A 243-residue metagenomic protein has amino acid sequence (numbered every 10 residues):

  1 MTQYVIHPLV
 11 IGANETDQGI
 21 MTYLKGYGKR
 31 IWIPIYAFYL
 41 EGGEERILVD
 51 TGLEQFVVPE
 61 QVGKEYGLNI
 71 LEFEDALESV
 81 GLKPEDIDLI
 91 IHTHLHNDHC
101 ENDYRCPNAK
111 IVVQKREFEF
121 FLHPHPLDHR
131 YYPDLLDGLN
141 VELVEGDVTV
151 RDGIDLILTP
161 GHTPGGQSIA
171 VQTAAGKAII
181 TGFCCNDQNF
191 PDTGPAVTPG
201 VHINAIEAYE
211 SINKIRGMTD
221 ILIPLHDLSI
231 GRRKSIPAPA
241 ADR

Functional and structural regions predicted by a protein language model:
M1-I6, E41-R46, V148-D155, Q172-A178: Beta-strand-turn-beta hairpins that frame and shape the catalytic cleft of phosphate-ester-processing enzymes
M1-R30, V148, I169, P237-R243: Basic, amphipathic N-terminal segments that precede the first structured/catalytic domain
A13-D75, S168-C184: Conserved beta-strand hairpin/beta-sheet module of binuclear metal-dependent hydrolase folds, prominently
V49, T93, V113-Q114, G161 (+2 more regions): Active-site flanking residues adjacent to catalytic metal/cofactor-binding acidic residues
E54, D134, D147-V148, D155-L158 (+1 more regions): Metallo-beta-lactamase
Y66-F73, E101-V113, A174, R232-R243: Short, electropositive alpha-helical surface patch
L68-L71, D75-L82, D86, K110-L158 (+1 more regions): Metallo-beta-lactamase
I87-N97: Metallo-beta-lactamase
